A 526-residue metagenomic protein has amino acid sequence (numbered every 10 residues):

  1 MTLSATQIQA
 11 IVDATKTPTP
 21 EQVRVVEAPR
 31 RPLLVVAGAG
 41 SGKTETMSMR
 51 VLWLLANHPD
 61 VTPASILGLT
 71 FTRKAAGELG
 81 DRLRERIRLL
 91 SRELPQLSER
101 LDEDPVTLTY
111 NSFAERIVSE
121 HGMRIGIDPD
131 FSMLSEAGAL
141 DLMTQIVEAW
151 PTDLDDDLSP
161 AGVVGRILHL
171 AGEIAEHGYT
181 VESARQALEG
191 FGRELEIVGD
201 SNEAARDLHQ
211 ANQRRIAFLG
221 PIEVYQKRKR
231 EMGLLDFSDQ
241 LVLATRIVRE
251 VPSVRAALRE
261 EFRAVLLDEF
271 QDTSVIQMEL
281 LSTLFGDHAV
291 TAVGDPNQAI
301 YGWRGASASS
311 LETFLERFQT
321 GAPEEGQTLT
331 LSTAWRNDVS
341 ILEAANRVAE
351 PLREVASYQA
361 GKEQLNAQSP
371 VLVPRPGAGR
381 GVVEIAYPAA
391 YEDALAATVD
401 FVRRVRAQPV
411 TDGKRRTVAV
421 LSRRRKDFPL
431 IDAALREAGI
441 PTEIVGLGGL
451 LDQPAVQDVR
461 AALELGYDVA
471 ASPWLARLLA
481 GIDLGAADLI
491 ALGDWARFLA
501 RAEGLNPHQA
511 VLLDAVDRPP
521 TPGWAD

Functional and structural regions predicted by a protein language model:
M1-I127, M133, R228, P252-A256 (+7 more regions): P-loop NTPase Walker
M1-V36, S41, E45-T46, L52 (+9 more regions): Accessory N-terminal region flanking or inserted into the helicase ATPase core in nucleic-acid motor proteins
T2-L3, Q7-A10, T15, S48 (+3 more regions): Conserved RecA-like helicase ATPase core segment that couples NTP binding/hydrolysis to strand translocation
I11-T19, V23-E27, R31-A39, A64 (+7 more regions): Inter-lobe coupling/hinge region of RecA-like P-loop helicase motors
T62-A75, L83, P105-T107, D268 (+4 more regions): Conserved RecA-like ASCE P-loop NTPase motor core of nucleic-acid helicases/translocases
P95-R116, L134-S135, G439-L465: Conserved beta-strand -> loop -> alpha-helix junction used to position metal-binding or nucleic-acid-contacting
R100-D104, G122-L219, R230, E324-W335 (+3 more regions): ATP-hydrolysis module of ASCE/P-loop NTPase motor domains, specifically the Walker B Asp-Glu catalytic pair
T152, R317, A378-G381, A407-D526: ATPase/helicase motor core of nucleic-acid motors
